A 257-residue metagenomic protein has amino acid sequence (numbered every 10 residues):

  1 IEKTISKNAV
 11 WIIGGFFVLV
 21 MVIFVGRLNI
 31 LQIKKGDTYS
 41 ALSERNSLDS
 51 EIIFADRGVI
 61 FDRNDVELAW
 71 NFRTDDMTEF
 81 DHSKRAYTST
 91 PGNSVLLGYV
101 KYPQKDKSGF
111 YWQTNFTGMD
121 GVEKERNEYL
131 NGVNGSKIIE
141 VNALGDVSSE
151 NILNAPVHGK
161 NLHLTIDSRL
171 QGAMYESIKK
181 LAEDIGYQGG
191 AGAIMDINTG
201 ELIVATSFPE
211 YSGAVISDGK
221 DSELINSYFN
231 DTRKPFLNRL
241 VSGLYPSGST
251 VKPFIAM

Functional and structural regions predicted by a protein language model:
I1-K220, P235, L240, L244: Periplasmic/cell-envelope proteins involved in peptidoglycan metabolism and beta-lactam response
K220-T232: Acidic-glycine-rich active-site phosphate/pyrophosphate-binding loop
K252: Short, conserved phosphate/pyrophosphate- and ester-handling motifs at nucleotide-, phospho-/glycolipid
